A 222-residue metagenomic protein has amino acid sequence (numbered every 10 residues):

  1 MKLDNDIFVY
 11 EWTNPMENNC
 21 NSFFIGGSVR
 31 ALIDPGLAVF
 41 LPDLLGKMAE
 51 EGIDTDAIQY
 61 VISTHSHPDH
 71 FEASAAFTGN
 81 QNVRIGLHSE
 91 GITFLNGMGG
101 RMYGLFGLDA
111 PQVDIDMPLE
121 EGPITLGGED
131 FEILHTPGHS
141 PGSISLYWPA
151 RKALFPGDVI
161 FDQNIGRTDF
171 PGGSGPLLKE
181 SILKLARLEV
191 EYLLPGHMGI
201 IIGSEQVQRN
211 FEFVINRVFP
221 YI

Functional and structural regions predicted by a protein language model:
M1-E51, S145-G157: Conserved beta-strand hairpin/beta-sheet module of binuclear metal-dependent hydrolase folds, prominently
F8-T13, G36, V61-T64, F131-L134 (+1 more regions): Short, flexible loop segments at the rims of nucleotide/cofactor-binding pockets, characterized by
P15, E90-I92, I160-F161: Short, acidic/turn-prone active-site loops that include or flank metal/cofactor- and phosphate-binding residues
N19, F94-M98, N164: Short, charged, surface-exposed secondary-structure boundary motifs
S22, N96-G99, E205-Q206: Short, well-ordered secondary-structure micro-motifs
A31-I33, I62, I85, F155 (+1 more regions): Residue-level marker for buried hydrophobic side chains located in beta-strands that build the well-ordered beta-sheet
L37-D43, A49-I124, F213, R217: Active-site HxH/HxHxD metal-binding segment of metal-dependent hydrolases
A38-V39, D130-I222: Metallo-beta-lactamase
